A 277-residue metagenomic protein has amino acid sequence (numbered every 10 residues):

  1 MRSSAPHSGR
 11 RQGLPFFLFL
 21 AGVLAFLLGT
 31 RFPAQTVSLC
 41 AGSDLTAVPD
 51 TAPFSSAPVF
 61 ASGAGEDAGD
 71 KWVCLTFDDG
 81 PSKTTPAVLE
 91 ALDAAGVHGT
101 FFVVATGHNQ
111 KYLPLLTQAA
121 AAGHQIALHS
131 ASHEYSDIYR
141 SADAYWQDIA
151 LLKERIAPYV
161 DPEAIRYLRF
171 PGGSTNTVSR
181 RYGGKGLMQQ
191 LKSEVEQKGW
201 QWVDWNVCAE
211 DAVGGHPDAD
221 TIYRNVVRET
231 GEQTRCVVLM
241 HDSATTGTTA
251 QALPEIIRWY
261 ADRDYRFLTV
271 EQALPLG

Functional and structural regions predicted by a protein language model:
M1-C74, E90-G99, P158, N206 (+1 more regions): Terminal accessory/targeting
R11, C40, H124, I165 (+1 more regions): Solvent-exposed, well-ordered amphipathic alpha-helical segments that flank/support binding or catalytic loops
G42-F170, P275-L276: Active-site beta->alpha N-cap acidic-glycine motif
H133-L239, S243-A261, Y265-R266, Q272-A273: Catalytic domains of cell-wall/extracellular-matrix polysaccharide-remodeling enzymes, centered on de-N-acetylation
